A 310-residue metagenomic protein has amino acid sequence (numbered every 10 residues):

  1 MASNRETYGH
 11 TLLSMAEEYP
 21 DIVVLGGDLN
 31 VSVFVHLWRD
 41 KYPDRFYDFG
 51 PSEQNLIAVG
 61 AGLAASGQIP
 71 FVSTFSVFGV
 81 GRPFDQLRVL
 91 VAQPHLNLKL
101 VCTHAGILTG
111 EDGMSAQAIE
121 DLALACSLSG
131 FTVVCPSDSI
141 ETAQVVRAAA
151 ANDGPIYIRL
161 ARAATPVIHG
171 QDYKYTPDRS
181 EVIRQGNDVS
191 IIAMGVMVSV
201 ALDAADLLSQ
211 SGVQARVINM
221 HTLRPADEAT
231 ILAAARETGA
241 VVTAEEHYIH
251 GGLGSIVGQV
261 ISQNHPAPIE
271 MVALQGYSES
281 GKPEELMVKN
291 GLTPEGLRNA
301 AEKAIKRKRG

Functional and structural regions predicted by a protein language model:
M1-R159, A164: Thiamine diphosphate
R5-E6, D21, V31-H36, D40 (+2 more regions): Thiamine diphosphate
